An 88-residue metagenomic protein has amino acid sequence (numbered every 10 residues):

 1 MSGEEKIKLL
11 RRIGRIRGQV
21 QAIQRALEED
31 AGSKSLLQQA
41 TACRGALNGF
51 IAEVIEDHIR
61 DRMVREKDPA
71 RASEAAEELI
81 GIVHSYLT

Functional and structural regions predicted by a protein language model:
M1-T88: Solvent-exposed interaction patches of small proteins and small membrane subunits
